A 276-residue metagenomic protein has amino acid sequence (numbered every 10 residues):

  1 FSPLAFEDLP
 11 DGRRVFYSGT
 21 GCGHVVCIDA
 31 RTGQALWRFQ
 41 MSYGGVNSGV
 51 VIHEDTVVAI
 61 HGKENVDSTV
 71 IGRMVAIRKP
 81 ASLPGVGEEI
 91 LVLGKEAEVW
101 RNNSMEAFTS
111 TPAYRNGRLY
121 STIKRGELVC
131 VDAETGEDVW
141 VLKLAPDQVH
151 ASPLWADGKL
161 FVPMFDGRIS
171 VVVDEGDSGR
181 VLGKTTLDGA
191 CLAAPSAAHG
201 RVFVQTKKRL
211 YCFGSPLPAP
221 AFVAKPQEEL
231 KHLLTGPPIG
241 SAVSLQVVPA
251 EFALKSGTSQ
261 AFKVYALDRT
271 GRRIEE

Functional and structural regions predicted by a protein language model:
F1-V247, F252, S256-K263, R269: Noncatalytic, solvent-exposed loop/strand surfaces of beta-propeller-type extracellular/periplasmic domains
L267-E276: Short flexible loop/turn segments that cap and initiate beta-strands
